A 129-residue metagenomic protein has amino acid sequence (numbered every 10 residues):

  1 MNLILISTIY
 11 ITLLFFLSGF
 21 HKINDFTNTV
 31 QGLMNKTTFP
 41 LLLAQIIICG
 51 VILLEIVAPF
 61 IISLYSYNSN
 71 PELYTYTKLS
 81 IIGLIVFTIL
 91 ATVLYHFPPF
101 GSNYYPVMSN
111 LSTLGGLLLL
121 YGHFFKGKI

Functional and structural regions predicted by a protein language model:
M1-D25, L42-V57, S63-I129: Extended, low-polarity transmembrane helix blocks
I23-L41: Membrane-interface interhelical connector segments
